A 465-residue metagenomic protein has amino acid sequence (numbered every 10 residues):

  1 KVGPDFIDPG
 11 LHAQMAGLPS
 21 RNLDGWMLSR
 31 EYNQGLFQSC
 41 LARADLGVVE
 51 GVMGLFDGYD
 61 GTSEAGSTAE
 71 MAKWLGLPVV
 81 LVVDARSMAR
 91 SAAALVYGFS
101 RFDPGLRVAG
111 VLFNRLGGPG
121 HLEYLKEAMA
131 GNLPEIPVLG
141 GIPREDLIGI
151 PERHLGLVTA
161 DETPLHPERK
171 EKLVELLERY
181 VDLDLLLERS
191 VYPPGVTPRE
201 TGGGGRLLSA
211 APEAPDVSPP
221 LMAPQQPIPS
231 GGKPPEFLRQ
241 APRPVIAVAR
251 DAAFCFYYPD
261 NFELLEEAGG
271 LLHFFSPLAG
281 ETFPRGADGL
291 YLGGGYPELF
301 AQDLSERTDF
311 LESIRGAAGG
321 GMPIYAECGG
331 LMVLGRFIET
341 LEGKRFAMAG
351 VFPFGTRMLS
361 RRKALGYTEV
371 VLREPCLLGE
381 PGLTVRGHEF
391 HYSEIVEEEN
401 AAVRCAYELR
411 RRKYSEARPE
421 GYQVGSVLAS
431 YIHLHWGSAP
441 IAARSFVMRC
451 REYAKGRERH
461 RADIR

Functional and structural regions predicted by a protein language model:
K1-L75, V79, V83-G110, P119-E123: ATP-dependent carboxylate-amine ligase catalytic core
V48-E50, V80-V82, L112, A247 (+2 more regions): Structural motif
L77, I136, G319-M322: A short helix->loop->beta-strand "cap" motif at the edges of active sites that frequently abuts
A89-E200: Internal gly/pro-rich beta-alpha loop/helix module that stabilizes soluble enzyme cofactors or their anionic handles
I148-T201, A211, L221, P229 (+3 more regions): Amide-donor transfer/coupling interface in amidating biosynthetic enzymes
P244-T308, E312-A317: Phosphate-binding active sites in nucleotide-utilizing proteins
P297-L377: Cysteine-nucleophile active-site neighborhood
